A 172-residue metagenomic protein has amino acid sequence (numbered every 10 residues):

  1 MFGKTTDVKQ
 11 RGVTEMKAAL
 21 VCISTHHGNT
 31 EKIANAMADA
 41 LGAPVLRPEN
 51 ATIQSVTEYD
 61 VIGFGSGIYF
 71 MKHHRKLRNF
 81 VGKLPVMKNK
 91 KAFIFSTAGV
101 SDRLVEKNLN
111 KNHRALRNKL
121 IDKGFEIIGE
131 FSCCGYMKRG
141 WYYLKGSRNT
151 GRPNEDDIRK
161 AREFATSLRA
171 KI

Functional and structural regions predicted by a protein language model:
F2-A18, T25, N29-K32, D39-P48 (+1 more regions): FMN-binding flavodoxin-like domain, especially the glycine-rich phosphate-binding loop
N50-T52: Short acidic active-site motifs
